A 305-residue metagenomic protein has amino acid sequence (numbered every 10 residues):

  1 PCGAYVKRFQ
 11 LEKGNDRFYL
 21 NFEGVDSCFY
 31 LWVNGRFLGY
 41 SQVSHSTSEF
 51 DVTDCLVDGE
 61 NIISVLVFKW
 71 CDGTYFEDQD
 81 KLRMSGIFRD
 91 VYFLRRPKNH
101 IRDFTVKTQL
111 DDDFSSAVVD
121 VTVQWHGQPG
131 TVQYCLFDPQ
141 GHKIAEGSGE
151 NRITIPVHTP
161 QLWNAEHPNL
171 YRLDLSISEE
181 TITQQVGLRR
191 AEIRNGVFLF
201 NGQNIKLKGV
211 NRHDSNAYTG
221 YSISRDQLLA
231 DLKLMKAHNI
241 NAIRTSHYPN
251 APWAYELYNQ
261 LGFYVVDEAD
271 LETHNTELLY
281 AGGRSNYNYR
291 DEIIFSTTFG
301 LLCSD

Functional and structural regions predicted by a protein language model:
P1-I101, H126-Q128, P249-P252, L261-V266 (+1 more regions): Accessory beta-strand-rich segments of carbohydrate-active enzymes
D16, L56-E60, I155-L170: Short glycine/proline/serine/threonine-rich loop/turn segments at secondary-structure transition edges
F18, L31-V33, S116-G149, I153-P156 (+1 more regions): Beta-strand-rich binding/interaction modules
W32-L38, F137-P139, S178-E179, N201: Short strand-turn-strand beta-turns centered on an Asx-Gly dipeptide
L38-G39, I144, I205: Short hydrophobic beta-strand segments in globular cytosolic domains
H45-F50, D72-F76, K81, E192-D305: Active-site mouth of glycoside hydrolases
F88-T105, R189-N204: Low-complexity, Pro/Ser/Thr- and charge-rich linker/hinge segments at domain boundaries
K98-G127: Surface beta-strand/loop "capping" patches
